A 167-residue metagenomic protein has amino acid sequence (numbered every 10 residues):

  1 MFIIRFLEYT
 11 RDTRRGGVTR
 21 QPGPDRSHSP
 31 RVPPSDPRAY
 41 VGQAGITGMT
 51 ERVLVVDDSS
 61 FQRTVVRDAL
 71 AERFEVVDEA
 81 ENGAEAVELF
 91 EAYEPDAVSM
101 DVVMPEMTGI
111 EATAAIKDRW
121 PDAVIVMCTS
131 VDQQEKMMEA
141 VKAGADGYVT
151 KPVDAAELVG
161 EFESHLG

Functional and structural regions predicted by a protein language model:
S60-D78, H165: Two-component/phosphorelay signaling modules centered on CheY-like receiver
N82-E85, T108-E111: Acidic catalytic/metal-coordinating carboxylates
E91-Y93, I116-A123, A143: Conserved phosphotransfer cores of two-component systems
Y93-S99: Active-site beta3 strand of CheY-like receiver
M104: Receiver (REC) domain active-site loop signature in two-component systems and cognate sites in sensor histidine kinases
E111, D132-G147, G160: Alpha4 helix (beta4-alpha4-beta5 surface) of REC/receiver domains from two-component response regulators
K151: A Lys-centered signature of the CheY-like receiver
